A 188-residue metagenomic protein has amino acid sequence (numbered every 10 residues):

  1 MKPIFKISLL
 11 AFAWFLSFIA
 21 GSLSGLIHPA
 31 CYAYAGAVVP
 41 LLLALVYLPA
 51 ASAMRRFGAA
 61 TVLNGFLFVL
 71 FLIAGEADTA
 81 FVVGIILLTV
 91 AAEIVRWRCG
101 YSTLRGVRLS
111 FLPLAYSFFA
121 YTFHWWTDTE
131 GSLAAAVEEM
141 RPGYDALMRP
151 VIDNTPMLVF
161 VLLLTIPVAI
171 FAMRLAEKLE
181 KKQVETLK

Functional and structural regions predicted by a protein language model:
M1, A53-R55, W97-R105, K182: Membrane-interface helix-boundary motifs at transmembrane edges
M1, E177-K188: Short, charged juxtamembrane terminal tails flanking transmembrane helices
M1-T61, G65: Hydrophobic transmembrane alpha-helices
I7, A11, F15, P40-L45 (+8 more regions): Alpha-helical transmembrane spans of integral membrane proteins, capturing the lipid-embedded, hydrophobic core of TM
W14-A20, G65-G75, P113-F123: Aromatic-anchored segments of alpha-helical transmembrane domains
L16, G84-T122, M173-R174: Short helix-perturbing small/polar motifs within transmembrane alpha-helices
S22-G25, L67-E93: Interfacial aromatic-anchored transmembrane helix boundaries in multi-pass membrane proteins
V107-K182: Membrane-embedded alpha-helical hairpins and interfacial helices in multi-pass inner-membrane proteins
